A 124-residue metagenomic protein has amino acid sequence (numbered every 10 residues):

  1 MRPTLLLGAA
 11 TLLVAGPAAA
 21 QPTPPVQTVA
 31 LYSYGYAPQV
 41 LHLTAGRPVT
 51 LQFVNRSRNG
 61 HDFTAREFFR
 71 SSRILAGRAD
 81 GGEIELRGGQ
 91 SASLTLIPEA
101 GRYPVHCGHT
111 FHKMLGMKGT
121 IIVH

Functional and structural regions predicted by a protein language model:
M1-L7: Bacterial N-terminal signal peptides that target proteins for export
A15-P17: N-terminal signal peptide c-region/cleavage motif recognized by signal peptidases
A19-H124: Extracytoplasmic copper-binding redox domains, predominantly the cupredoxin/blue-copper superfamily
